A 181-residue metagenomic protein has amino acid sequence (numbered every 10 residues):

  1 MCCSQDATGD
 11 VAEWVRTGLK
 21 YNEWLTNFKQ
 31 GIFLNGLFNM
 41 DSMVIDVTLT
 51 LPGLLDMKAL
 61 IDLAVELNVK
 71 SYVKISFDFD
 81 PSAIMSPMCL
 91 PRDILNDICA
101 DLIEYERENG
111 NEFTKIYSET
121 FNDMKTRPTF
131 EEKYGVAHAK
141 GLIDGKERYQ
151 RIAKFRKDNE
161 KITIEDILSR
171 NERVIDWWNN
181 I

Functional and structural regions predicted by a protein language model:
M1-D80, I84-M85, C89, D93-I94: Radical SAM/AdoMet-radical enzyme domain recognition
C2, D46, D97-E106, I181: Charged, low-complexity, helix-prone segments enriched in Lys/Glu/Asp/Gln
A7, K29, L67, I98 (+3 more regions): Intrinsically disordered, low-complexity regions enriched in Ser/Pro/Gly/Gln/His and often acidic
V73-K125: Polybasic, proline/glycine-rich intrinsically disordered low-complexity segments
E106-I181: Radical SAM enzyme core and accessory elements
